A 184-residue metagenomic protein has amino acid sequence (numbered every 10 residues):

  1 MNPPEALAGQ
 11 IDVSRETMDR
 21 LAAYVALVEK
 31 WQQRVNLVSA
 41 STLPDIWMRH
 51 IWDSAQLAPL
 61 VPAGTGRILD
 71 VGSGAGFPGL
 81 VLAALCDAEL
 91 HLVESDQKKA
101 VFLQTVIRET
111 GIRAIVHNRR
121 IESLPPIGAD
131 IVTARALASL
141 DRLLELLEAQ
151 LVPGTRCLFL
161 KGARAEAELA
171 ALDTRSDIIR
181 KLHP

Functional and structural regions predicted by a protein language model:
M1-L69, K98-R113: Class I SAM-dependent transferase core
P4, I11, K30, L37 (+4 more regions): A near-ubiquitous, low-amplitude feature marking generic local secondary-structure context
S54, F77-L80: Acidic, metal-associated active-site segment
G72-A75: Class I SAM-dependent methyltransferase "Motif I" SAM/SAH-binding loop
G79-V81, A88-H91, S95-P184: S-adenosylmethionine
